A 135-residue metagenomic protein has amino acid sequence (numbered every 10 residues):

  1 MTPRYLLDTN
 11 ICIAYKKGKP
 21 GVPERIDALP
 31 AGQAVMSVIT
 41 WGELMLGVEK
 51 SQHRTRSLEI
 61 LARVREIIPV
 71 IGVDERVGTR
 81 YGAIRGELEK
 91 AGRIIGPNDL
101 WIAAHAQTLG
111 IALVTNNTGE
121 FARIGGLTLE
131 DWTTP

Functional and structural regions predicted by a protein language model:
M1-S37, L46-R63, K90, P135: Short, well-structured N-terminal submotif of metal-dependent ribonuclease cores
T2-P3, A103, Q107-P135: Acidic, PIN/NYN-like endoribonuclease modules and their adjacent C-terminal/linker elements
P3, I68-V114: Active-site neighborhoods of divalent-metal-dependent phosphate/nucleic-acid chemistry enzymes
D8-T9, L44, Y81, A106 (+1 more regions): Generic structural signal for small/hydrophobic residues in well-ordered secondary structure, especially within
I11-C12, T40, V77, W101-I102 (+1 more regions): Alpha-helix capping/helix-boundary segments
C12-I13, P23, G42-M45, I71 (+2 more regions): Nucleotide phosphate-binding site architecture
V38, D74, T133: Residues at the C-termini of beta-strands that transition into short coil/loop
